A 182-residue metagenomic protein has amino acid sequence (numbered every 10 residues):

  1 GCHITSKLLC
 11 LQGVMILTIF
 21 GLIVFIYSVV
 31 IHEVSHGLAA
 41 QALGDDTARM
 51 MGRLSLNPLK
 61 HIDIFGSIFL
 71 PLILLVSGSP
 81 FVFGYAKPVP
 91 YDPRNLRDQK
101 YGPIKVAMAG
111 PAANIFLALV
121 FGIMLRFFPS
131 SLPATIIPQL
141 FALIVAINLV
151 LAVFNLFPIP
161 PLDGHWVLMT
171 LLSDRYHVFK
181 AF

Functional and structural regions predicted by a protein language model:
G1-F182: Hydrophobic transmembrane alpha-helices and their immediate loop junctions in multi-pass integral membrane proteins
